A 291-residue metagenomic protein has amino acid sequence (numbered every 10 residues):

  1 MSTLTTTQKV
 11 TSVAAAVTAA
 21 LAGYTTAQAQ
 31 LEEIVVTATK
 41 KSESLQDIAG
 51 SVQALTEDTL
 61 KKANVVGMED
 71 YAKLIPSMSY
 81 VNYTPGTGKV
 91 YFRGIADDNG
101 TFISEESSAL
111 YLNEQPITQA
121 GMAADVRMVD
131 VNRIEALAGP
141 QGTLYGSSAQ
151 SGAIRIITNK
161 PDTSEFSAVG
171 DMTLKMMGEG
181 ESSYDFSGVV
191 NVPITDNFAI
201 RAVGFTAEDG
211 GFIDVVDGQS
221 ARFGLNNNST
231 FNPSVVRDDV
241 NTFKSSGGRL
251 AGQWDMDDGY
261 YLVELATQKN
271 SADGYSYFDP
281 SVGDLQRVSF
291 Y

Functional and structural regions predicted by a protein language model:
M1-Q30: Cleavable N-terminal targeting peptides that direct proteins into the secretory/outer-membrane pathway or into
E32-A63, Y71, G88-K89, S108 (+1 more regions): N-terminal periplasmic "start-of-domain" segments of outer-membrane beta-barrel proteins
T37, E69, K73-Q115: Extracytoplasmic beta-strand/coil segments of soluble accessory domains associated with Gram-negative outer-membrane
S44, G88, E106-S108, S164-A168 (+3 more regions): Outer-envelope beta-barrel architecture signal
V52, L60, A72, I134-G139 (+3 more regions): Non-catalytic regulatory/gating segments with a bias toward low-complexity or hydrophobic composition
M68, V90-Y91, Y111, A124 (+3 more regions): N-terminal periplasmic accessory domains that precede and gate Gram-negative outer-membrane beta-barrel machines
G100-T101, S107-S108, N113-P140, G188: Short acidic/polar hinge/loop motifs at secondary-structure boundaries that mediate gating or recognition
G178-Y275: Transmembrane beta-barrel wall of Gram-negative outer-membrane proteins
